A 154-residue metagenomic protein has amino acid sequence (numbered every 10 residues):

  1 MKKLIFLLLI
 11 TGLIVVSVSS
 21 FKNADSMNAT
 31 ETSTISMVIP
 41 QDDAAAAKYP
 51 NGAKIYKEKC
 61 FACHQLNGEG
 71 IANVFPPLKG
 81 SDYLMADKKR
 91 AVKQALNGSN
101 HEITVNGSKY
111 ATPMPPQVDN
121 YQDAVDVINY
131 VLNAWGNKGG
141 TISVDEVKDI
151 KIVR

Functional and structural regions predicted by a protein language model:
M1-E31: Bacterial Sec-dependent N-terminal signal peptides
T11, N67-E69, K79, N97 (+1 more regions): Short glycine-rich loop/turn motifs that provide flexible caps or phosphate-binding loops at active sites
M27-I55, I150: Electrostatic cytochrome c docking/interface patches
E31-V38, A91-Q94, N106: Extracellular low-complexity Ser/Thr/Asn/Gly-rich intrinsically disordered segments
A45-I71, L84-N97: Sequence/structural segment immediately N-terminal to covalent heme-attachment motifs in c-type and related
N73-K79, N100-R154: Axial heme c-ligation environment in periplasmic c-type cytochrome domains
